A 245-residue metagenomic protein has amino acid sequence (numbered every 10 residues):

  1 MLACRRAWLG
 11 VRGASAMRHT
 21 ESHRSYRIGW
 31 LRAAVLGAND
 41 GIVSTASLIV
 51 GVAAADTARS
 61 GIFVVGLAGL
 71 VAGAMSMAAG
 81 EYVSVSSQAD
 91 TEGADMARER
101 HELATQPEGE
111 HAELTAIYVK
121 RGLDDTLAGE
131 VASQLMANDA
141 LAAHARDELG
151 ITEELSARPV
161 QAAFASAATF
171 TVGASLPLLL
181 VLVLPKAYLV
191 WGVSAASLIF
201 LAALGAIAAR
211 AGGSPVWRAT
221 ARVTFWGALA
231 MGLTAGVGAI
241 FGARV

Functional and structural regions predicted by a protein language model:
C4, W8, R12-W30, V85-A167: Cytosol/matrix-facing amphipathic helices and coiled-coil assembly/linker segments of eukaryotic membrane proteins
A14-S84: Internal alpha-helical transmembrane segments
Y26-G37, R59-L67, L127, P159-F164 (+2 more regions): The feature identifies polytopic integral membrane transport proteins across all domains of life
G41-A46, S166-L176: Core segments of transmembrane alpha-helices that mediate helix-helix packing or line hydrophobic substrate/ligand
L189-I199: Structural signature of hydrophobic alpha-helical transmembrane segments
A203-A228: Interfacial loop-to-transmembrane junctions
A235-V245: Juxtamembrane boundary at the C-terminal end of a transmembrane helix
